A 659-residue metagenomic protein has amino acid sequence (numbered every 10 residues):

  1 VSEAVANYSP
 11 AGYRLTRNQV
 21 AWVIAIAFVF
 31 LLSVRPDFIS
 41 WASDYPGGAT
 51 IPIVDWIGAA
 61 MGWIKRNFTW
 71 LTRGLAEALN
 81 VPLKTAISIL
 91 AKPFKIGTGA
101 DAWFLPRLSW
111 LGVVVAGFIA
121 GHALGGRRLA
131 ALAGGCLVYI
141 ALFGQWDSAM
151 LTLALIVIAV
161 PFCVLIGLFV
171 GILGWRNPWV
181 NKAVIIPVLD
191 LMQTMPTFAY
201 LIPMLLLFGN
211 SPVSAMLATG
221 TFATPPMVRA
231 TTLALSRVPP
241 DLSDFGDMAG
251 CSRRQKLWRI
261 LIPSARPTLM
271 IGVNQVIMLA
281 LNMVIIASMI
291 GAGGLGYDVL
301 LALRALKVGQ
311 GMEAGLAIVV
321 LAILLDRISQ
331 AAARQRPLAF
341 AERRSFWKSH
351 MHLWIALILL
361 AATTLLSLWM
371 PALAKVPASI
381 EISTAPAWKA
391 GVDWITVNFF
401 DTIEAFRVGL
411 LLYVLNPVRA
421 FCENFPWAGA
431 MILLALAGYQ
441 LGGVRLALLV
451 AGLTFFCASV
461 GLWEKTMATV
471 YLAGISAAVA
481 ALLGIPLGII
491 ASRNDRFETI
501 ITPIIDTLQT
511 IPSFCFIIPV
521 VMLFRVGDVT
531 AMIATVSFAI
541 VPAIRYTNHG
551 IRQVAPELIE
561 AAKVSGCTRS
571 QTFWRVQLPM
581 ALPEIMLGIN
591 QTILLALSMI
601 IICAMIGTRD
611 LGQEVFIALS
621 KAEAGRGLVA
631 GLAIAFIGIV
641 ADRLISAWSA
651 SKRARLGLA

Functional and structural regions predicted by a protein language model:
V1-A154, I158, S329-Y471, I645-A659: N-terminal, non-cleaved signal-anchor transmembrane helix
I87, A91-L105, W146-I158, K182-I185 (+17 more regions): Alpha-helical membrane-interface segments at transmembrane helix boundaries
I140, L155-I158, F162-L168, W175 (+5 more regions): Generic hydrophobic transmembrane alpha-helix motif, especially the helices
V160, L217-F222, R253-I286, G309 (+8 more regions): Transmembrane alpha-helices
I166-V170, N181, I185, A199 (+13 more regions): Membrane-embedded alpha-helices of multi-pass transport/permease systems
M195, L235-A265, G291-A292, I511 (+2 more regions): Short helix-to-coil transition segments within interhelical loops that connect adjacent transmembrane helices
L201, N210-S214, A218-V238, D244 (+2 more regions): Transmembrane-helix bundle segments that line or gate the permeation/cavity pathway in multi-pass membrane proteins
L295-A332, I517, G612-S649: Hydrophobic alpha-helical transmembrane segments of polytopic membrane proteins
